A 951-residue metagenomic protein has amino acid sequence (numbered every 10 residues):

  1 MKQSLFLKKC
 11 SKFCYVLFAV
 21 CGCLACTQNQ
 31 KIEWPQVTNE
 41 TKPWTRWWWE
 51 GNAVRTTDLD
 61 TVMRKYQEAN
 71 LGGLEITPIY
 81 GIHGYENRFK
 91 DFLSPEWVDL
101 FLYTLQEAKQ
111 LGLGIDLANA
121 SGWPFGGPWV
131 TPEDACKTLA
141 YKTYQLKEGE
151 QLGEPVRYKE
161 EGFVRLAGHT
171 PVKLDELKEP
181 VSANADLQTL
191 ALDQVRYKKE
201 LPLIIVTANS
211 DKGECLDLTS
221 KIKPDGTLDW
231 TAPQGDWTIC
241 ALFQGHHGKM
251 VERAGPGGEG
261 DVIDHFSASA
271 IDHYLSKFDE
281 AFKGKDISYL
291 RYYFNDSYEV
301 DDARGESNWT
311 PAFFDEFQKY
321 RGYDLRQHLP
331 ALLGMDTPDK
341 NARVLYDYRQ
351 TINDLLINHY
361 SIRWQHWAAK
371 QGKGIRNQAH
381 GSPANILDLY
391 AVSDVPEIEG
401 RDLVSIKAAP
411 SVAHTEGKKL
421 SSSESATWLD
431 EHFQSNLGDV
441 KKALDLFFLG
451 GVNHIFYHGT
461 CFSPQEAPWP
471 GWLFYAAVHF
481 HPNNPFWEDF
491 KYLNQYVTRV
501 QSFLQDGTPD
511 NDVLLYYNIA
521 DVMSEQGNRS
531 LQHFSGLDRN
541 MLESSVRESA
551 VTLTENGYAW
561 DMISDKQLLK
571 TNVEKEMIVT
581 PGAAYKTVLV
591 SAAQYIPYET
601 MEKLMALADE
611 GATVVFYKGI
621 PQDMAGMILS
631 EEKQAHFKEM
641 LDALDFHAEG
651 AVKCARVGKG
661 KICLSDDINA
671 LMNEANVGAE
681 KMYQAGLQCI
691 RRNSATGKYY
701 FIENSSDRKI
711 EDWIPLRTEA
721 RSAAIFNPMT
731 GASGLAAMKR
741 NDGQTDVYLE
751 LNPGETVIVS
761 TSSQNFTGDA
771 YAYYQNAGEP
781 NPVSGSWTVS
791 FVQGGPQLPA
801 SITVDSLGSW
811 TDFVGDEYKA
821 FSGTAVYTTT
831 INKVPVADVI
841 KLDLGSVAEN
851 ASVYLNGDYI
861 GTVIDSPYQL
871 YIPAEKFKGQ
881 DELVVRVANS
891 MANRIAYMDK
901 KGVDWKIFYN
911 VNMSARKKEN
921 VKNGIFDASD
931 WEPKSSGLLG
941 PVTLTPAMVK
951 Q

Functional and structural regions predicted by a protein language model:
M1-K31: Bacterial Sec-dependent N-terminal signal peptides
C26-E280, I287-S288, L938, T945 (+1 more regions): Mature N-terminal, pre-catalytic/accessory segment of carbohydrate-active enzymes
W44, R55, D60, K90-W123 (+9 more regions): Carbohydrate-binding surfaces of carbohydrate-active enzymes
A120-P132, Q764-G785, V789, N889-G940: Glycine/proline-rich low-complexity spacer/linker segments in large multi-domain proteins
L228-W230, D746-L749, Q869-E875: Exposed aromatic-hydrophobic patches
P715, I831-N856, V863-I864, L883-V887: Aromatic-lined ligand-binding clefts that engage carbohydrates, nucleic acids, or primary amines
T756-V757, I840, F877-V903: Short, well-structured beta-strand segments enriched in hydrophobic/aromatic residues within extracellular or lumenal
L870-Q880, M891, T945-A947: Short, surface-exposed tryptophan/glycine-enriched loops that mediate extracellular molecular recognition
